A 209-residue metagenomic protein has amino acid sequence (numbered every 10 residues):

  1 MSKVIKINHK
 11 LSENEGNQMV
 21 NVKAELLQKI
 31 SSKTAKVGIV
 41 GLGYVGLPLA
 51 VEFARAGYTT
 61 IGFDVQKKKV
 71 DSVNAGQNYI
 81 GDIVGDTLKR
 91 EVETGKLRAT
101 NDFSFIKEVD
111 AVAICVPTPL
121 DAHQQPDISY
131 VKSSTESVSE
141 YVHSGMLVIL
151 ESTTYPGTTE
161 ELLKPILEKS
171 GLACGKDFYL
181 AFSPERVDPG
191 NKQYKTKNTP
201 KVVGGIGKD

Functional and structural regions predicted by a protein language model:
S2-D209: Structural/interface elements that position substrates and couple domains in central-metabolism enzymes
